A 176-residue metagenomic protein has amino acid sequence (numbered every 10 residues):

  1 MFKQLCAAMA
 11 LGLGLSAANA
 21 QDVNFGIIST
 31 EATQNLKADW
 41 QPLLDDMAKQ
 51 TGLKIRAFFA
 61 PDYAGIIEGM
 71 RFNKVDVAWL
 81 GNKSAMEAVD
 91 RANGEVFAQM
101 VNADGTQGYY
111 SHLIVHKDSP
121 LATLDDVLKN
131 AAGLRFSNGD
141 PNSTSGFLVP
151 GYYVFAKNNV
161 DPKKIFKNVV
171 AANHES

Functional and structural regions predicted by a protein language model:
M1-Q4: Positively charged n-region of N-terminal signal peptides that target proteins for export
C6-G14: Bacterial N-terminal signal peptides
L15-A20: Sec/Tat signal peptide C-region and signal peptidase I cleavage site
Q21-M86: Extracytoplasmic small-molecule ligand-binding "clamshell" domains of the periplasmic binding protein/Venus flytrap
F25-A48, A60, H112-S176: Bilobed "Venus flytrap"/periplasmic-binding protein-like clamshell domains and structurally analogous long
K74, G94, A132-R135: Loop/turn elements at helix/coil->beta-strand transitions in domains of secreted/extracellular proteins
A88-V101: Ligand-binding "clamshell"
G108-Y110: Short, solvent-exposed loop/turn segments at the edges of secondary structure
